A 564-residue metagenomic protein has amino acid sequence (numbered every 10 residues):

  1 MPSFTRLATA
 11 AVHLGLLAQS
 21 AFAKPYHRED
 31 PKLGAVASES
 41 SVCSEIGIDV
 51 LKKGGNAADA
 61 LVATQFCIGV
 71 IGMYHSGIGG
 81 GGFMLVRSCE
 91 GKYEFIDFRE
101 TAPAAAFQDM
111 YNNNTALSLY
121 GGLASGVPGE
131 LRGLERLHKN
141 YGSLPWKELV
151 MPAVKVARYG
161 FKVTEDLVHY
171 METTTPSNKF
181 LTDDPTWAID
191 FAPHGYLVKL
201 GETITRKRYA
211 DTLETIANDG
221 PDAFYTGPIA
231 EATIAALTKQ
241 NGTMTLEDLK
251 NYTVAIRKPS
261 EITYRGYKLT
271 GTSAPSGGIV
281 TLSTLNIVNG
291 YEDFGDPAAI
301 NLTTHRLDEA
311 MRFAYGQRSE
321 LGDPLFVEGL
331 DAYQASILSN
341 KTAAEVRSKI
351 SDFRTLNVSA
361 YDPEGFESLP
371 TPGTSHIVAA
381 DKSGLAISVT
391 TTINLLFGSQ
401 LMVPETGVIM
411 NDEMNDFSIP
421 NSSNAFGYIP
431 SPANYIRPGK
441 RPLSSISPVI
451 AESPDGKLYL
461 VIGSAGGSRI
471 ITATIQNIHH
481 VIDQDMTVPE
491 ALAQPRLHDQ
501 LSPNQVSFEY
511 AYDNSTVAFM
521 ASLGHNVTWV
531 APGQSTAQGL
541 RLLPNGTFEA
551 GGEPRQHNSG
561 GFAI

Functional and structural regions predicted by a protein language model:
M1-A23: Fungal secretory targeting signals
K24-E45, D49, G55-D219, F224-T226 (+2 more regions): Noncatalytic scaffold domains of N-terminal-nucleophile
V70-F95, T243-T245, A386-P454, Q484 (+1 more regions): Active-site rim segments in enzyme catalytic domains, especially the processed small/beta chain of N-terminal
S76-G77, G81-S88, S375-A380, P448-A451 (+2 more regions): Short beta-strand scaffold segments in enzyme catalytic cores
G195, G290-I393, E405-T406, E413 (+3 more regions): Internal maturation/activation junctions in enzymes
I256, T371-T374, L396, S444-I446: Short, small/polar residue-rich loop motifs at catalytic or cofactor-binding pockets
P324, P420, K440, T474-I475 (+1 more regions): Extended C-terminal subregions enriched in glycine
